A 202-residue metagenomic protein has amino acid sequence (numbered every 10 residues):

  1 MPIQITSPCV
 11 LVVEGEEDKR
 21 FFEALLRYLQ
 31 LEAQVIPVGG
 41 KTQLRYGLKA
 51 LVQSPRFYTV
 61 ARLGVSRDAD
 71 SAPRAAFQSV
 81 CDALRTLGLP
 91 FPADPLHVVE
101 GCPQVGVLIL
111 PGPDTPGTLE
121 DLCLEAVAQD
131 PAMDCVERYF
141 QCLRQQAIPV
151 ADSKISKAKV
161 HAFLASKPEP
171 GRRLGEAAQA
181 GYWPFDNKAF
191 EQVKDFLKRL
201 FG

Functional and structural regions predicted by a protein language model:
P2-T6, A24-V35, L48-R62, A69-G202: C-terminal accessory helical subdomains adjacent to catalytic cores in phosphodiester- and nucleotide-handling enzymes
L11-E14: Short hydrophobic beta-strand that contains or immediately precedes a catalytic carboxylate
E16, G39-Q43, R67-F77: Acidic, metal-coordinating catalytic cores used for nucleic-acid/nucleotide bond scission and strand-transfer chemistry
D18-F21: Short N-terminal binding/cap micro-motifs at the start of the first secondary-structure element
